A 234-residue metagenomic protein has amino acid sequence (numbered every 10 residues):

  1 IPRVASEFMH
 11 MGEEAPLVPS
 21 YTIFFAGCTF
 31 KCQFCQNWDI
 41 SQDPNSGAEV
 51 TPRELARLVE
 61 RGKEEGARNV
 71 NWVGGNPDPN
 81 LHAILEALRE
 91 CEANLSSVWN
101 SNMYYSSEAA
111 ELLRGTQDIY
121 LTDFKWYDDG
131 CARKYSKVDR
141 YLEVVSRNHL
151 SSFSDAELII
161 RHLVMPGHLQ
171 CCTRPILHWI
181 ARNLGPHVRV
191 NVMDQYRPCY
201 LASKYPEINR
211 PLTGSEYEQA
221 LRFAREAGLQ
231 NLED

Functional and structural regions predicted by a protein language model:
I1, N45-R57: Short cysteine/histidine-rich metal-coordination sites, predominantly Zn2+-binding motifs
I1-F25, T29, Q33, N37-Q42: N-terminal [4Fe-4S]-dependent radical SAM core
I23, C32, T122, V190 (+1 more regions): Conserved, mostly hydrophobic/aromatic
S41-G47, E92-A93: A short alpha->loop->secondary-structure connector
P52-P206: Conserved AdoMet/S-adenosylmethionine-binding subsite of the radical SAM
K204-E218: Active-site-adjacent loop and "lid" segments of alpha/beta metabolic enzymes
E218-D234: A cross-taxonomic marker for long C-terminal extensions/tails that follow the last structured domain
